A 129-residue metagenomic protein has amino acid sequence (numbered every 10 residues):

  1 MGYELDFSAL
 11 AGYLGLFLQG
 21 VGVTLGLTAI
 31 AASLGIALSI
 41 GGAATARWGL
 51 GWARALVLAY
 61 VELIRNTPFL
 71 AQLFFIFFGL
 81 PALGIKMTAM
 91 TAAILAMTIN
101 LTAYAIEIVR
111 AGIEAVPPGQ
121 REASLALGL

Functional and structural regions predicted by a protein language model:
M1-L129: Transmembrane alpha-helices and adjacent helix-loop boundaries
